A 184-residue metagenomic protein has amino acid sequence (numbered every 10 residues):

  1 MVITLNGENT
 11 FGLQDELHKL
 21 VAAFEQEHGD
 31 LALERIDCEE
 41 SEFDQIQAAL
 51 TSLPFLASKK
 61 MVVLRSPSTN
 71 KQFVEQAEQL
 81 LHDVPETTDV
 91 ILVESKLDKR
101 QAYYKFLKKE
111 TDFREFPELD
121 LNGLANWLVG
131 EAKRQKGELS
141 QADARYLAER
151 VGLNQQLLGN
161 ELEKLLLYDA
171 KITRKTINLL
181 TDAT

Functional and structural regions predicted by a protein language model:
M1-T184: Conserved beta/loop motifs at nucleotide-recognition and modification sites
